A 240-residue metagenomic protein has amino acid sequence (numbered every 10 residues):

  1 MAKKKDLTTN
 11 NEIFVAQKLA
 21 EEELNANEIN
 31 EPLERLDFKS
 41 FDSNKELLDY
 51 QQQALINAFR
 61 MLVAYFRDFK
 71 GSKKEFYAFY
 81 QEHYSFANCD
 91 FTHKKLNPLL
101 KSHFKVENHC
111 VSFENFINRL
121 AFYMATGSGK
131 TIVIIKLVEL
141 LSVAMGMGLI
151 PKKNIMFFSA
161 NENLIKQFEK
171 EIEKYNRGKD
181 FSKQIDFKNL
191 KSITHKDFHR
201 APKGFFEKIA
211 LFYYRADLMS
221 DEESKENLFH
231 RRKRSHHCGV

Functional and structural regions predicted by a protein language model:
M1-V240: RecA-like P-loop NTPase motor core of helicase/translocase proteins
